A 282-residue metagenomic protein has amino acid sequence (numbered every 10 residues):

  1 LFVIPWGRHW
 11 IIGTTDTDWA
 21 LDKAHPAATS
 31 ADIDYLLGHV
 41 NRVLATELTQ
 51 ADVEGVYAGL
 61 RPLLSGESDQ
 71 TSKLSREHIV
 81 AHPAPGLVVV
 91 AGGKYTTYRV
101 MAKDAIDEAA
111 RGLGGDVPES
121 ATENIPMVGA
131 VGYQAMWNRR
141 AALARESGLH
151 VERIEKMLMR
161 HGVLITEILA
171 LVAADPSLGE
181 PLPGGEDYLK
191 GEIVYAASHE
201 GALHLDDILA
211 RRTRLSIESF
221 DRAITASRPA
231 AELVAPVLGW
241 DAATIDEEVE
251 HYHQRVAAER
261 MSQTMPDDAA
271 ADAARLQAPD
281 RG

Functional and structural regions predicted by a protein language model:
L1: Phosphate/diphosphate-binding loops
P5-H9, T15-G282: C-terminal accessory subdomains/tails of enzymes that are appended
